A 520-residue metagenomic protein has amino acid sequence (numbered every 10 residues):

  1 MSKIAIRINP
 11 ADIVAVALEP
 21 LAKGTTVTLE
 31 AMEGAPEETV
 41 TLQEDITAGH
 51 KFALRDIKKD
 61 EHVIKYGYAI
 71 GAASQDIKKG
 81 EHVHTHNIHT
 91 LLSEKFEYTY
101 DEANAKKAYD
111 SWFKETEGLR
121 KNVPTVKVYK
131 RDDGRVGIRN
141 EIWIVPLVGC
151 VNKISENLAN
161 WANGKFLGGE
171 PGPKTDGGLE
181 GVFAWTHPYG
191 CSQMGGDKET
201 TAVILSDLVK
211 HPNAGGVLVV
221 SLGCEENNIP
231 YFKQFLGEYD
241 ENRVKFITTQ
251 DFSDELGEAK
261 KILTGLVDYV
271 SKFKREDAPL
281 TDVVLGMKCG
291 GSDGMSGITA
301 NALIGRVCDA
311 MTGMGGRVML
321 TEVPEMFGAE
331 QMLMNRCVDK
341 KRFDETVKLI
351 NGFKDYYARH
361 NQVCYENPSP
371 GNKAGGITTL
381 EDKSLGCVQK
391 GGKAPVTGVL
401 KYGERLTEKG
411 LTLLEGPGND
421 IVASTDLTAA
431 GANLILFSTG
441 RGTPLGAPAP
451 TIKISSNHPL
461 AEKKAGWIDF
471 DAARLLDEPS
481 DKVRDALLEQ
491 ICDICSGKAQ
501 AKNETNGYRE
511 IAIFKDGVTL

Functional and structural regions predicted by a protein language model:
M1-L434, R441-L520: Metallocofactor- and cofactor-centric catalytic cores in central/energy metabolism, strongly enriched
